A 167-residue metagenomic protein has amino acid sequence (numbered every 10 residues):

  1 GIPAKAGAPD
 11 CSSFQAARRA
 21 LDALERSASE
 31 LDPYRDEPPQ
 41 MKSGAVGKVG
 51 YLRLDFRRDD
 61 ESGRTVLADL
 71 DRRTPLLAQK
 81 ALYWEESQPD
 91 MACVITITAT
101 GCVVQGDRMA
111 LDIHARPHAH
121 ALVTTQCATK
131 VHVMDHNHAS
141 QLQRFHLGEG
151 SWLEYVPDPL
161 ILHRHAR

Functional and structural regions predicted by a protein language model:
G1-K5, P9-Q143: Terminal catalytic/cofactor-binding subdomain
A119, E149-S151, A166: Small-residue (G/S/T/A) turn/hinge positions that recur once per unit in extracellular repeat modules
W152-L153, L160: Extracellular beta-strand scaffolds
P159-R167: Internal, well-folded beta-alpha domain core
